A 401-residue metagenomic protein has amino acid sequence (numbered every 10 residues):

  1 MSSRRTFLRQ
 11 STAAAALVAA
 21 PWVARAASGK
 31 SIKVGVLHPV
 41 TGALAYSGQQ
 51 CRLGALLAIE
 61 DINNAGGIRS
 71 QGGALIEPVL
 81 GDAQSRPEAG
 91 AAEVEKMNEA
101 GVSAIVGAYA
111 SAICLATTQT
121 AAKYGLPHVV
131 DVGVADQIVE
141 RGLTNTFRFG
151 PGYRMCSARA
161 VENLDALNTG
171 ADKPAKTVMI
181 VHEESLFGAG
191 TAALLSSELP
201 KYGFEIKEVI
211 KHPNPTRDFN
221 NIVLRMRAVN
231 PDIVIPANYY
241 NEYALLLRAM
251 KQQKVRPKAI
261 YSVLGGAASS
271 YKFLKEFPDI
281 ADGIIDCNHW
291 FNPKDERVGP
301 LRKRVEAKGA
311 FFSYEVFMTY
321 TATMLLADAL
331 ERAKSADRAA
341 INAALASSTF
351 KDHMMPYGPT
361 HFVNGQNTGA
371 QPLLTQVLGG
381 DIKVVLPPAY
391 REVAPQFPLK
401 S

Functional and structural regions predicted by a protein language model:
M1, W22-A43, S47: C-terminal segment of N-terminal export signals and the immediately downstream linker at the start of the mature
M1-A15: N-terminal secretory signal peptides and thylakoid transit peptides that target proteins across membranes
G35-L56, G81-P87, Y109-A110, V181-G190 (+1 more regions): Extracytoplasmic "Venus flytrap"
A45-S70, A193-E198: Short, polar/charged alpha-helical segment
Y46-C51, I68-E140, F149, H212-F219 (+2 more regions): Beta-alpha junction/loop-to-helix N-cap segments that form part of ligand/metal-binding clefts
V102-V209, K258-D282, N292: Extracytoplasmic ligand/sensor domains, especially the bilobed periplasmic-binding protein
L247-T321, E331, V385-K400: Extracellular/periplasmic periplasmic-binding protein-like sensory domains
A307-V316, L325-V384: Segments of small-molecule ligand-sensing domains
